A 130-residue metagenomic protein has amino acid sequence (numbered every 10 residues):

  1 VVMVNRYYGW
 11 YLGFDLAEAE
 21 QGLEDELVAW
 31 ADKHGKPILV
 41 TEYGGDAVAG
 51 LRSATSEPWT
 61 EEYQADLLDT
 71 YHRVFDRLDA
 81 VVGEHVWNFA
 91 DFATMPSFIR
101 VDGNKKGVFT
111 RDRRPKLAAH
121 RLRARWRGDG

Functional and structural regions predicted by a protein language model:
V1-L122: Substrate-binding/catalytic cleft of secreted carbohydrate-active enzymes, primarily glycoside hydrolases
A124-G130: Surface beta-strand/loop "capping" patches
